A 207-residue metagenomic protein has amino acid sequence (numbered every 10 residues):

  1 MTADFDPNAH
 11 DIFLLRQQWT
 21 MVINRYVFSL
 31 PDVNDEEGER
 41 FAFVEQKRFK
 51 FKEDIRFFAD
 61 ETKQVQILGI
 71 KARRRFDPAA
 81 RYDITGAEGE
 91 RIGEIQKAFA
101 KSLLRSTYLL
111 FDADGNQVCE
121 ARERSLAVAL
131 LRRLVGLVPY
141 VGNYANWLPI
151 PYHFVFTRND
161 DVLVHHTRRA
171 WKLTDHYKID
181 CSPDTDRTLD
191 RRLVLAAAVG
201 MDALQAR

Functional and structural regions predicted by a protein language model:
M1-R207: Intrinsically disordered, low-complexity proline/glycine-rich segments
